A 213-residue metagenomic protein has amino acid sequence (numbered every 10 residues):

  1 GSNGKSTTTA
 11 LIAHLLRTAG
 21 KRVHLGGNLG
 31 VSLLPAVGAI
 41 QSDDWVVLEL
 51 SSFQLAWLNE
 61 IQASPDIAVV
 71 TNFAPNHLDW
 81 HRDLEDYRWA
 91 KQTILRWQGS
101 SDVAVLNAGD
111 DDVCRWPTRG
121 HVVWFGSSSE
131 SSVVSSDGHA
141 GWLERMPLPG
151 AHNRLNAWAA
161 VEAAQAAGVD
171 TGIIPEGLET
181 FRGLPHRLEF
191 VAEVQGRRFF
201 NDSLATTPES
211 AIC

Functional and structural regions predicted by a protein language model:
G1-A108, D112-H121: Phosphate-binding loop of NTP-binding sites
K21, F53, G138-H139, R197: Well-ordered beta-strand scaffold positions
H24-G26, A108, R119-S132, P149-G150 (+2 more regions): Beta-strand->loop->alpha-helix junctions that form or flank phosphate-binding loops in nucleotide-handling enzymes
S52, N72-A74, G109-D112, S127-E130 (+3 more regions): Glycine-rich beta-alpha junction loops
Q54, N59-I61, V69, A74-N76 (+6 more regions): Glycine-rich, flexible loop/turn motifs
S131-A140: Short polybasic amphipathic segments
L143-C213: Nucleotide phosphate-binding/pyrophosphate-handling subdomain across enzymes that bind or process nucleotide phosphates
